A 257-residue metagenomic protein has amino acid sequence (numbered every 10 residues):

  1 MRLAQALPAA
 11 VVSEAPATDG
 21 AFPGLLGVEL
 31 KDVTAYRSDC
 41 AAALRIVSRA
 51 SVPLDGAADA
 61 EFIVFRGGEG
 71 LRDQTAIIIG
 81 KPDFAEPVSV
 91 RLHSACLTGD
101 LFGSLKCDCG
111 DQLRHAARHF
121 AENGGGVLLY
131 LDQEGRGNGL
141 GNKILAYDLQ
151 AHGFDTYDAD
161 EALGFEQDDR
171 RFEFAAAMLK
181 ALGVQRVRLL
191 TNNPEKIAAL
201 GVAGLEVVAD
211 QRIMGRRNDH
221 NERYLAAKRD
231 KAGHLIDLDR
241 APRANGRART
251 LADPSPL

Functional and structural regions predicted by a protein language model:
R2-L257: Catalytic domains of riboflavin
